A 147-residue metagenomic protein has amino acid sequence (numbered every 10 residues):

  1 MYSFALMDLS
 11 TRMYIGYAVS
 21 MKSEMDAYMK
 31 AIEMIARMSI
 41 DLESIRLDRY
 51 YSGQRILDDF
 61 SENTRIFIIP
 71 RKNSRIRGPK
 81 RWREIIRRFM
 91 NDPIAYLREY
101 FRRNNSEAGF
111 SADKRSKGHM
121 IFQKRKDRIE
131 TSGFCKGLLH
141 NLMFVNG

Functional and structural regions predicted by a protein language model:
M1-D59: Polybasic low-complexity intrinsically disordered regions
R46, P70, K124-R125: Short loop/turn and capping residues at structural boundaries
R49-K114: Helix-centered, glycine/charged polyanion-binding patches within enzymatic domains that contact phosphate-containing
D92-G147: Basic, amphipathic alpha-helical segments enriched in Lys/Arg and hydrophobic/aromatic residues
